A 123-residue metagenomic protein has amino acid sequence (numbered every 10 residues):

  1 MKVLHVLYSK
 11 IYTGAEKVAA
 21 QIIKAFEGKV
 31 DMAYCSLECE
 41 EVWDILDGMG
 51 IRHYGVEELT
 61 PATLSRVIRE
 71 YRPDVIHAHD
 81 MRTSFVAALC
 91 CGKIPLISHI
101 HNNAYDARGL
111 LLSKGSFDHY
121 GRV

Functional and structural regions predicted by a protein language model:
M1-V123: Membrane-interface segments of envelope glycosyltransferases acting on lipid-linked substrates or membrane lipids
